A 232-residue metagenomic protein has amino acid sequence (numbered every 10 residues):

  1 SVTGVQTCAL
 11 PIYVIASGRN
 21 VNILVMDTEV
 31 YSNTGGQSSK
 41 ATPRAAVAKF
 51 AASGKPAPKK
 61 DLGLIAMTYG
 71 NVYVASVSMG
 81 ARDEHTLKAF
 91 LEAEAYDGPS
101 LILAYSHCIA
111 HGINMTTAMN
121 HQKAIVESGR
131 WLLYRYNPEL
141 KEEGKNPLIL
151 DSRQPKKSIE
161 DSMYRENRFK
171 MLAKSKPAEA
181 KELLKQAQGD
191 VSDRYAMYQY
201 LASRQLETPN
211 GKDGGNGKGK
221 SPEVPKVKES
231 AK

Functional and structural regions predicted by a protein language model:
S1-G4, C8: Single conserved hydrophobic/aromatic residue that forms the stacking wall/gate of nucleotide- or nucleobase-binding
P11-V14, G18, Q37-A46, M115-I125: Short secondary-structure boundary/capping segments
G18-E29: A glycine-rich helix N-cap at a beta->alpha junction
T28-N33, I109-H111: Short gly/pro/ser/thr-enriched loop/turn and capping motifs at secondary-structure boundaries
S39-Y96, Y164-M171, P177: Conserved thiamine diphosphate
G80-E179, Q186, Q199-Y200, N210-V227 (+1 more regions): Glycine/aspartate-rich loop-and-adjacent alpha/beta segment that forms the canonical ThDP
G189-D193: A short structural micro-motif
